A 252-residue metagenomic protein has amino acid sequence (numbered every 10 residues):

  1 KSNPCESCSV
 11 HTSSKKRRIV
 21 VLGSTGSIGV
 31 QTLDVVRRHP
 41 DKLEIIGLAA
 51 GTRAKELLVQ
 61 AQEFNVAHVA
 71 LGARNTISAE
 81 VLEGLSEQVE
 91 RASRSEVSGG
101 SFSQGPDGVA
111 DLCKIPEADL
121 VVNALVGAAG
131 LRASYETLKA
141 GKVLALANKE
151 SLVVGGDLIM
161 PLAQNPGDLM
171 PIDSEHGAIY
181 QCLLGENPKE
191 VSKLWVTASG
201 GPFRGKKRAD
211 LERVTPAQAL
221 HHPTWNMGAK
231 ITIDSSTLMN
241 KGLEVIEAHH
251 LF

Functional and structural regions predicted by a protein language model:
N3-H68: N-terminal Rossmann-like dinucleotide-binding module
V21, L71, F102-G105, V122-N123 (+3 more regions): General beta-strand structural signal in soluble alpha/beta enzymes
T25, A61, V69, V121 (+3 more regions): Residue-level signal for inorganic ion chemistry
G26-T32, A54-E56, L125-Y135, L146-A147 (+3 more regions): Short glycine/serine/threonine-rich phosphate/pyrophosphate-binding segments that cradle anionic phosphate groups
A49-R53, N75, S174-A178, W195-F203 (+2 more regions): Glycine-rich beta-alpha junction loops
V81-D119, L125-G130: A structured beta-alpha segment of the ubiquitous adenosine-cofactor-binding alpha/beta core
E117-A118, A124-L125, L131, Y135-A140 (+1 more regions): Rossmann-like NAD(P)H-binding beta-loop-alpha module
D173-A178, L220-F252: Mid-domain beta-loop-alpha active-site segment that forms a flexible, acidic cofactor/metal-binding surface
